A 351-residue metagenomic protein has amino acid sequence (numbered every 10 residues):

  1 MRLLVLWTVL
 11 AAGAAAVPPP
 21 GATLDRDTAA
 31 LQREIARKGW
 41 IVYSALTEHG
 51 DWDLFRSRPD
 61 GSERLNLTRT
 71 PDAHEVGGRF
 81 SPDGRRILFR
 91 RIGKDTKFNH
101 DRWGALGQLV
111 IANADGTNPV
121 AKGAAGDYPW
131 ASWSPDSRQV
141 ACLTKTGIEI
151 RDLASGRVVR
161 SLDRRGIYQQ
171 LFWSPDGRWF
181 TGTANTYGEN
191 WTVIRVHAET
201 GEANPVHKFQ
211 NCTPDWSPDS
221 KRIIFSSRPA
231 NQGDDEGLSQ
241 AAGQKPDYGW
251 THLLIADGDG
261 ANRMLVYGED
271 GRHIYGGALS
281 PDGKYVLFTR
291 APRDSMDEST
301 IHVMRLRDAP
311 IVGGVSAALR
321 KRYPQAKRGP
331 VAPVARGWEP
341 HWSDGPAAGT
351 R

Functional and structural regions predicted by a protein language model:
M1-L3, G237: A generic membrane alpha-helix/interface feature
L3-A12: Sec-dependent N-terminal signal peptides
V17-R351: Sequence signature of WD/YWTD-type beta-propeller architectures
